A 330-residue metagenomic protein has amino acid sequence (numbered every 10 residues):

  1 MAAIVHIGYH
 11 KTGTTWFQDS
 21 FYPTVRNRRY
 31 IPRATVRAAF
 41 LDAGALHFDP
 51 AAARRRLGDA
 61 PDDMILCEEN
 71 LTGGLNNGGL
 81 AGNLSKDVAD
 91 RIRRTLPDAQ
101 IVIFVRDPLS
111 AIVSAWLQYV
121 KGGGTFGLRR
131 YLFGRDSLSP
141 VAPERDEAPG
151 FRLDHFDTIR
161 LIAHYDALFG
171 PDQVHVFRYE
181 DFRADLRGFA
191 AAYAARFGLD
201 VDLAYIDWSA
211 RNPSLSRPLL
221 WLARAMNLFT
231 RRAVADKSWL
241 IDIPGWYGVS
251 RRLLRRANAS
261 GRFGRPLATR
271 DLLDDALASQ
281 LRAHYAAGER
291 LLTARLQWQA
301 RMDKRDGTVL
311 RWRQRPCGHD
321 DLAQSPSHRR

Functional and structural regions predicted by a protein language model:
M1-R330: Anion-recognition interface
